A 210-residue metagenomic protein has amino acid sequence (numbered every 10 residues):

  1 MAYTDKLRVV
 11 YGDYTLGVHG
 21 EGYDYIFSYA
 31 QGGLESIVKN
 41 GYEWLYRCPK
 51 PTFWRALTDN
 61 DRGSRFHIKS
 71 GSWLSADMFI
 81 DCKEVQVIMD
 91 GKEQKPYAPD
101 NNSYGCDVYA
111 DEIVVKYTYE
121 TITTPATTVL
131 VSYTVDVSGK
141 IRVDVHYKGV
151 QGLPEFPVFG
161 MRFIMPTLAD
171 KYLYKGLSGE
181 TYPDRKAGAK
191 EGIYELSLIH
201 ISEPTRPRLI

Functional and structural regions predicted by a protein language model:
A2-S202, R206: Beta-strand/loop-rich accessory regions of lumenal/periplasmic or secreted enzymes, predominantly carbohydrate-active
